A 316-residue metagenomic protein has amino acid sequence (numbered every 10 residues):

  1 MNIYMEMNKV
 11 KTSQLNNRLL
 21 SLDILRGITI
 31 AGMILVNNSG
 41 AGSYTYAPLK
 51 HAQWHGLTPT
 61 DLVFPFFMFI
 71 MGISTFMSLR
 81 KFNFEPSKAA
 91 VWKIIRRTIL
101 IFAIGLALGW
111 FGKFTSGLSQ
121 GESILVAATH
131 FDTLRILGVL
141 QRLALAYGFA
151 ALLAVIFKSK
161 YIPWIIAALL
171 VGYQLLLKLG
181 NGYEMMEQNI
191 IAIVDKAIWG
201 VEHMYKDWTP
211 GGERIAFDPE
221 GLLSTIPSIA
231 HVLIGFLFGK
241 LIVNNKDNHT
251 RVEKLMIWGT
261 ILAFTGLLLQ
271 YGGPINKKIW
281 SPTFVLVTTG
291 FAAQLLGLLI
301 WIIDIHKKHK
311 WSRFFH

Functional and structural regions predicted by a protein language model:
N2-H316: Alpha-helical transmembrane segments and their immediate juxtamembrane cytosolic regions
